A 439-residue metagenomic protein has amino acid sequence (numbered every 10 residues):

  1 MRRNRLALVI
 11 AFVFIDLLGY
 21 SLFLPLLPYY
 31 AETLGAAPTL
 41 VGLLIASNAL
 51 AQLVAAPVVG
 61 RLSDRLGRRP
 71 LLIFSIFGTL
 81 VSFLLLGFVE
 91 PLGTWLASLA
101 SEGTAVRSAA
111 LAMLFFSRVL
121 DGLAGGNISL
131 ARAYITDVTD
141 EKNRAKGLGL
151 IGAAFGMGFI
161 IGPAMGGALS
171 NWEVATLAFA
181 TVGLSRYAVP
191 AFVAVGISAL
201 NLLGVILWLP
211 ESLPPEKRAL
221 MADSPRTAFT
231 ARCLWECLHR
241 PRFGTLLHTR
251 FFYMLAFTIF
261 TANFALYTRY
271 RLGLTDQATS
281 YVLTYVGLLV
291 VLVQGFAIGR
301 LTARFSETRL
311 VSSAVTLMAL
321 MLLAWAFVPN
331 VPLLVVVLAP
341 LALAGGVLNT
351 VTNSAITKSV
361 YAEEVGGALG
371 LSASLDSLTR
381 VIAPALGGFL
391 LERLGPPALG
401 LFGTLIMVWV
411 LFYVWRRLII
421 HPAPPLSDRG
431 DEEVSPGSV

Functional and structural regions predicted by a protein language model:
M1-R3, P210-T249, R271, D431-V439: Juxtamembrane intracellular "pre-TM" segments in multi-pass secondary transporters
F14, S82, L96-G126, L333-V347: Hydrophobic core of transmembrane alpha-helices in multi-pass small-molecule transporters, especially MFS/SLC-type
P25-T39, A262-T279: Short amphipathic helix-loop junctions that connect adjacent transmembrane helices in Major Facilitator Superfamily/SLC
V54-G67, V293-E307, L391: Helix-to-loop junctions at the C-terminal end of transmembrane segments in multipass secondary transporters
F77-R107, T316-P329: C-terminal ends and interior cores of transmembrane alpha-helices in multi-pass membrane transporters/permeases
F115-F155: Cytoplasmic helix-loop-helix junction between adjacent transmembrane helices in 12-TM secondary transporters
V293, T308-T352: C-terminal transmembrane helical hairpin of 12-TM major facilitator-type secondary transporters
